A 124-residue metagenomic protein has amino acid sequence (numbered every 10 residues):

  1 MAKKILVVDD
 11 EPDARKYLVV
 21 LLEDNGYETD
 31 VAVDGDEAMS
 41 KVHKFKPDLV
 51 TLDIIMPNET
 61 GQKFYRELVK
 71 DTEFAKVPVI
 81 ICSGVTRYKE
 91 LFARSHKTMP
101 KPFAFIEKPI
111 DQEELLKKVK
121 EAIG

Functional and structural regions predicted by a protein language model:
D9, D53: Active-site residues of response regulator receiver
K16-D24: Charged docking surfaces used in two-component/phosphorelay signaling
V31-S40, G61: Helix N-cap/capping motif at the beta->alpha junctions
S40, Q62-A75: Short amphipathic alpha-helix used as the core "switch/output" element in two-component signaling
F45-T51: Active-site beta3 strand of CheY-like receiver
M56: Receiver (REC) domain active-site loop signature in two-component systems and cognate sites in sensor histidine kinases
K63, T86-E107, E113, K117-K120: Alpha4 helix (beta4-alpha4-beta5 surface) of REC/receiver domains from two-component response regulators
